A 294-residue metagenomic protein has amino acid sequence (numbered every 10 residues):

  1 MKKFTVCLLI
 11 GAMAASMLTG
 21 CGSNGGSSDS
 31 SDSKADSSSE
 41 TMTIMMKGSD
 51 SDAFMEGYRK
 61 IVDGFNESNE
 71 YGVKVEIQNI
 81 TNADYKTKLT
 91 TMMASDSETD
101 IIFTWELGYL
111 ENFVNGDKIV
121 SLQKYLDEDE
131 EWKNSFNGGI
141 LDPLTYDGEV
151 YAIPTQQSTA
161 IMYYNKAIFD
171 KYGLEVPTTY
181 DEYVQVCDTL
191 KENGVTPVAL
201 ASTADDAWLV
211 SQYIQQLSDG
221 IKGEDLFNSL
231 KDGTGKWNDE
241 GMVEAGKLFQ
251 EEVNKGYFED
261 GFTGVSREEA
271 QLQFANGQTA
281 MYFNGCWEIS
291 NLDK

Functional and structural regions predicted by a protein language model:
V6-C7, C21-G116, D127-N134, V176 (+1 more regions): Conserved N-terminal structural module of periplasmic/extracytoplasmic solute-binding proteins
S16-G20: C-terminal motif of bacterial Sec signal peptides marking the signal peptidase cleavage site
M46-K47, I61, K247-K294: Extracytoplasmic/periplasmic substrate-binding proteins
N79-K88, L107-G108, Y180-Q185, G261-A275: Short helix-initiation/N-cap motifs at beta->coil->alpha
W105-A160, V184, L190, L209-Q215 (+1 more regions): Hinge/lid segment of periplasmic solute-binding proteins
Q123-F136, E175, A204, I221-E244 (+1 more regions): Short, solvent-exposed loop/beta-turn-alpha elements that line the ligand-binding surface or hinge of extracytoplasmic
D147, Y151-T155, A160, V184-T234 (+2 more regions): Extracytoplasmic/periplasmic solute-binding protein
C187-T189, K231-F262: Glycine-centered hinge/linker elements that transmit conformational signals in sensory and ligand-binding systems
